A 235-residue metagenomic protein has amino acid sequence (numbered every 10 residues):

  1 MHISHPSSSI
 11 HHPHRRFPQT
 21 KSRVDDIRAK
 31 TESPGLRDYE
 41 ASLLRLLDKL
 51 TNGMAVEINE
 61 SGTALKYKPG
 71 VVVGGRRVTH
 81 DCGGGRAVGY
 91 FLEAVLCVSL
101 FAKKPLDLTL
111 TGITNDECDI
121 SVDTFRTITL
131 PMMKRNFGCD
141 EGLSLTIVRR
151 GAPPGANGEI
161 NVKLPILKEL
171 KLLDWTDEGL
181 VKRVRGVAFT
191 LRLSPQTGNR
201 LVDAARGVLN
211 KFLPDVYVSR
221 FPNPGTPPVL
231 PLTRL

Functional and structural regions predicted by a protein language model:
M1-L235: Structural preference for solvent-exposed beta-strand-turn elements and adjacent flexible terminal/loop segments within
